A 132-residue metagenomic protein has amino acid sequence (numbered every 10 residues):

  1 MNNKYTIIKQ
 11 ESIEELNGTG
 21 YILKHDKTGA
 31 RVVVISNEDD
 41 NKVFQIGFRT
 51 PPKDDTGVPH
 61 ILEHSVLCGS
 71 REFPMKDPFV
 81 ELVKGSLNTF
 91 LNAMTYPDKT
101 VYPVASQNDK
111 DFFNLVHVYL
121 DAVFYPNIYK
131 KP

Functional and structural regions predicted by a protein language model:
M1-D39: N- or domain-start disorder-to-order transition segments that initiate the globular core
G18, S36-V118, P126: M16/MPP (pitrilysin/insulinase) zinc-metallopeptidase core fold and M16-derived inactive scaffolds
Y125-P132: Acidic/histidine-enriched alpha-helical segments
